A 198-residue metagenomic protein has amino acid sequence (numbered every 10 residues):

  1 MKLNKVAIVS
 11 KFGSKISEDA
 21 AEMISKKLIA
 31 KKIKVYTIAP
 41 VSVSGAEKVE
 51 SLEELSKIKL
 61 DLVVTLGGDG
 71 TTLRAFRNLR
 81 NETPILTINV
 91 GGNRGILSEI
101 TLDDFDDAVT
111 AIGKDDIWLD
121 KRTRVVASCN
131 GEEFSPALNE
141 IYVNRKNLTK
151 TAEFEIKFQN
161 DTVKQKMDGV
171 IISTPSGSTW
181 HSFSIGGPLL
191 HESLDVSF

Functional and structural regions predicted by a protein language model:
M1-L62, N78, I100-L119, S128-S135: ATP/NTP phosphate-donor binding region
I8, T65, I172: Redox-cofactor binding/interface segments in oxidoreductases and associated redox assembly factors
S17, G70-A75, T179-F183: Short glycine/serine/threonine-rich phosphate/pyrophosphate-binding segments that cradle anionic phosphate groups
E22-K27, R80-N81, Q159, G186-L190: Short, solvent-exposed amphipathic alpha-helical segments in soluble enzyme and RNA/protein-processing domains
P40, L66-D69, P175-S176: Glycine-rich beta-strand-to-loop/alpha-helix junction loops that act as flexible
T65-T87, R94-T101: Glycine-rich phosphate/dinucleotide-binding loop and adjoining beta-alpha-beta core of small-molecule
G91-D168: Catalytic core of DAGKc-family lipid kinases
T151, D161-F198: Gly/Ser/Thr-rich active-site loops/lids in small-molecule metabolic enzymes that frequently grip phosphoryl groups
